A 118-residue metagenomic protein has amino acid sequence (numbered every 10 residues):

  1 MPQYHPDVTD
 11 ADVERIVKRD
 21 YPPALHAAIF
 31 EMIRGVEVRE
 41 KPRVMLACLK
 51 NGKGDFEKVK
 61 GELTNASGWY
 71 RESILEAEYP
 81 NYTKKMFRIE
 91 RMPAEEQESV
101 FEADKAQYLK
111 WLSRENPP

Functional and structural regions predicted by a protein language model:
M1-I33: Short terminal alpha-helical segments
Q3, D20, W69, E78-N81 (+1 more regions): Intrinsically disordered, low-complexity N-terminal regions enriched in serine/proline/glycine with scattered basic
Y4, V8, Y21, V36-R39 (+3 more regions): Short coil/turn linker and secondary-structure boundary residues
E14-K18, F30-R34, L46-L49, F56 (+3 more regions): Residue-level detector of alpha-helical secondary structure
V38-M92: Acidic, low-complexity, intrinsically disordered interaction modules
T83-P118: Terminal low-complexity interaction tails
